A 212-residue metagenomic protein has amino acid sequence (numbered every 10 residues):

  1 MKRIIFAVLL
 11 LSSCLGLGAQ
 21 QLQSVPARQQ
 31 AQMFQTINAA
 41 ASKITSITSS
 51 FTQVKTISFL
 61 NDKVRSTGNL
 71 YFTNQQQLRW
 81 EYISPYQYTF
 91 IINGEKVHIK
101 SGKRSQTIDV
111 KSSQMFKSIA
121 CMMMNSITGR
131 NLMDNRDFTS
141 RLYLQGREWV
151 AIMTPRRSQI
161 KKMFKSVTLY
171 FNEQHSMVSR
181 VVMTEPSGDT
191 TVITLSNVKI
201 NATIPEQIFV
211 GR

Functional and structural regions predicted by a protein language model:
I4-S13: Sec-dependent N-terminal signal peptides
L15-A19: Sec/Tat signal peptide C-region and signal peptidase I cleavage site
Q21-P26, M33, N38-K43, T48-S50 (+4 more regions): Flexible, processing/modification-adjacent segments and terminal tails in exported/periplasmic/extracellular proteins
Q23, N69-K117, C121, T191: An acidic-aromatic
I44-S46, R65-T67, Q75, P85 (+5 more regions): Extracytoplasmic
S50-L78: N-terminal, post-signal-peptide region of Sec/Tat-exported proteins
F51, L78-Y82, V97-K100, A151-M153 (+1 more regions): Short hydrophobic/aromatic-rich beta-strand segments that constitute the beta-sheet cores of beta-sandwich/beta-barrel
N131-R212: Gly/Pro-enriched, hydrophobic low-complexity segments that function as extracytoplasmic propeptides/linkers
